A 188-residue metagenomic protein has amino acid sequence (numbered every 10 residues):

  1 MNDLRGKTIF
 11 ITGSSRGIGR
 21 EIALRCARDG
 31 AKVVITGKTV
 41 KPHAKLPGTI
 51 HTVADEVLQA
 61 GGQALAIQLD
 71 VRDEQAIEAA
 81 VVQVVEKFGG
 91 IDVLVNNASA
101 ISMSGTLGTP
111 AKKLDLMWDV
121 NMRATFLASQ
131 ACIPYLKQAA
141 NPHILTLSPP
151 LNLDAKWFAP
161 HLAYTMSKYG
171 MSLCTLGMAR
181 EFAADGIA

Functional and structural regions predicted by a protein language model:
K7, G62-Q63, G90-I91, L136-P150 (+1 more regions): Active-site loop of short-chain dehydrogenase/reductase
S15-R16, T39: Conserved glycine-rich cofactor-binding loop
I22, D29, G177-I187: Active-site-adjacent segment of SDR/Rossmann-fold oxidoreductases
A31-T52: Conserved glycine-rich Rossmann-like NAD(P)H-binding loop of the short-chain dehydrogenase/reductase
P47-H51, E78, E86, A100-D115 (+5 more regions): Conserved mid-core segment of classical short-chain dehydrogenase/reductases
V82, A111, V120-A140, N152 (+1 more regions): Amphipathic alpha-helical dimer-interface segment in Rossmann-like NAD(P)H-dependent oxidoreductases
D92, A100, L107-F126, L145 (+2 more regions): Catalytic Tyr-X3-Lys loop
K137, H143-A184: Catalytic loop of short-chain dehydrogenase/reductase
